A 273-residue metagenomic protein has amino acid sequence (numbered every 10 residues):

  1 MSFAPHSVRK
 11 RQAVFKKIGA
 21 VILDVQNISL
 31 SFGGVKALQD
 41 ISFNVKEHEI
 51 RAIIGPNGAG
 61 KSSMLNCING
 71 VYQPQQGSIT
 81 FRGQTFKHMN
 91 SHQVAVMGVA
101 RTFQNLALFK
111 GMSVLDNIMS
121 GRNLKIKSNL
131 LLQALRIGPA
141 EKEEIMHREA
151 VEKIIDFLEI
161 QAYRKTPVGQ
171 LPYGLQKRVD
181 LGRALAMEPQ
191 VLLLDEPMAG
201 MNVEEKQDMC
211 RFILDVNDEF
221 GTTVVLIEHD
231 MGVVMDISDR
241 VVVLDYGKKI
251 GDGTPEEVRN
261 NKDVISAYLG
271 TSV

Functional and structural regions predicted by a protein language model:
S2-V273: Glycine-rich phosphate-binding loops of nucleotide-dependent enzymes
